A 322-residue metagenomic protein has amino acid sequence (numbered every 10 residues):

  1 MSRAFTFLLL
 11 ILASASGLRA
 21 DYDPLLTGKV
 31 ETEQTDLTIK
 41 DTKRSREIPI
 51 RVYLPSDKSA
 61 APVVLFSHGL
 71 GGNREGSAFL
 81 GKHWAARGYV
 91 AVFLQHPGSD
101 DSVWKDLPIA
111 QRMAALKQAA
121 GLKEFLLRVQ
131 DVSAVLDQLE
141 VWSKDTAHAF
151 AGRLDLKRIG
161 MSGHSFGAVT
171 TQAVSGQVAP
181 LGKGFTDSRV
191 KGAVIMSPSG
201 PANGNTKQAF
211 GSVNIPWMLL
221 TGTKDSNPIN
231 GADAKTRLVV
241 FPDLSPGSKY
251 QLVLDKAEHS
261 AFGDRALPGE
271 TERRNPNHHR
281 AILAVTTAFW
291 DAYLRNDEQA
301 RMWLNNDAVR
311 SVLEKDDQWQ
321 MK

Functional and structural regions predicted by a protein language model:
S2-L8: Sec-dependent signal peptide recognition, specifically the positively charged N-region followed immediately by
L9-L18: Hydrophobic h-region of N-terminal signal peptides that target proteins for export in Gram-negative bacteria
D21-S59: N-terminal cap/lid segment of alpha/beta-hydrolase-fold proteins
R44-L154: Serine-hydrolase catalytic machinery in alpha/beta-hydrolase-like enzymes
F66-L70, H164-S165, P198, G222-T223: Glycine-rich His-Gly loop
V135-S212: Primarily recognizes the serine-hydrolase "nucleophile elbow" in alpha/beta-hydrolase and SGNH/GDSL folds
K183-K256: The feature captures the conserved acid-bearing segment of alpha/beta-hydrolase catalytic domains
D255-K322: Alpha/beta-hydrolase-fold serine-hydrolase catalytic core, especially in secreted/extracellular enzymes
